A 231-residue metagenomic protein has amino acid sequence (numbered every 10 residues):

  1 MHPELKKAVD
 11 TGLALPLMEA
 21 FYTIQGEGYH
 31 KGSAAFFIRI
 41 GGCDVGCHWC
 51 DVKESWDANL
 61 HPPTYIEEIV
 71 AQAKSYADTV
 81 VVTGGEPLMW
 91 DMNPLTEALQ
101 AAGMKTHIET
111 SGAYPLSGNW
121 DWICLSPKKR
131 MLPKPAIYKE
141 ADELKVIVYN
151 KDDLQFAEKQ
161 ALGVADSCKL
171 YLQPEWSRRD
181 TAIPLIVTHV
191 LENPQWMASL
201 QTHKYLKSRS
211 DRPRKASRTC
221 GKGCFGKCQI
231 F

Functional and structural regions predicted by a protein language model:
M1-G41, G46-W49, E192, M197-Q201 (+2 more regions): Flexible, acidic/Gly-rich N-terminal and inter-domain linker regions that tether and position cofactor-handling modules
H2-P3, T11-Y22, A34-F37, G41-W120: Conserved Radical SAM active-site core
V70, L88-K215, F231: Conserved AdoMet/S-adenosylmethionine-binding subsite of the radical SAM
